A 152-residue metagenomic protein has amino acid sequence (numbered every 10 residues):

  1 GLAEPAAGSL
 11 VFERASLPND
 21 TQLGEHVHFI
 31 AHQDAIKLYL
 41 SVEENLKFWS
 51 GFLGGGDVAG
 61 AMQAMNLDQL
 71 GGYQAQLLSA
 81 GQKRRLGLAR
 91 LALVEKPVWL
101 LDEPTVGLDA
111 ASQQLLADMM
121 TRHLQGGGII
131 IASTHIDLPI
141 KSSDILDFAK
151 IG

Functional and structural regions predicted by a protein language model:
E4-E25: Conserved ABC transporter NBD signature motif
Q33, L38-G54: Q-loop/switch helix immediately C-terminal to the Walker
G56-G71, A89: Conserved ABC ATPase "signature" region
Q74-K83: Conserved ABC ATPase signature
L88, G127: Hydrophobic anchor residue at the start of the ABC signature
A92-L93: ABC ATPase C-loop
W99-E103: Catalytic Walker B motif of ABC-type/P-loop ATPase nucleotide-binding domains
A110-A111: Helix N-cap at the start of a conserved alpha-helix in ABC-type nucleotide-binding domains
